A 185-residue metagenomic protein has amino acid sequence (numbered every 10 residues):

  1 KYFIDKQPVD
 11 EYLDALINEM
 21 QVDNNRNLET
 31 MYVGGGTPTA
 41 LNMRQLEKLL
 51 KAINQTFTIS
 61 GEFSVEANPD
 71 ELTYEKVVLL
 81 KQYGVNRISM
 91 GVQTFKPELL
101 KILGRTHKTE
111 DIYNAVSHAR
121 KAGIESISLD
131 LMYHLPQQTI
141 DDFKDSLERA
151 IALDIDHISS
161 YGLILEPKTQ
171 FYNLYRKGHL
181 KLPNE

Functional and structural regions predicted by a protein language model:
Y2-E185: Conserved non-cysteine loop/helix-boundary elements of the Radical SAM core domain that shape
